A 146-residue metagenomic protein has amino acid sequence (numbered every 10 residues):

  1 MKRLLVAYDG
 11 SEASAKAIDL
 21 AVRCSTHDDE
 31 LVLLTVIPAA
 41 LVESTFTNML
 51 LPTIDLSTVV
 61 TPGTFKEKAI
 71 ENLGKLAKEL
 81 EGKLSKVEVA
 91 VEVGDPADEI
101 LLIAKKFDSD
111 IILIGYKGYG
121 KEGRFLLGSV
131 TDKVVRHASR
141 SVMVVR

Functional and structural regions predicted by a protein language model:
K2-L56: Small/aliphatic-rich secondary-structure junction motif
S25-H27, E81, S139: Short conserved AdoMet
T53-A69: A short acidic, glycine-rich active-site loop that binds or catalyzes chemistry on phosphate/adenosine moieties
K75-I112: Structural beta-alpha unit
I111-K133: Glycine-rich, Arg-bearing micro-motifs that act as flexible, cationic patches
V142-R146: Short hydrophobic/aromatic patches at helix-to-coil boundaries
